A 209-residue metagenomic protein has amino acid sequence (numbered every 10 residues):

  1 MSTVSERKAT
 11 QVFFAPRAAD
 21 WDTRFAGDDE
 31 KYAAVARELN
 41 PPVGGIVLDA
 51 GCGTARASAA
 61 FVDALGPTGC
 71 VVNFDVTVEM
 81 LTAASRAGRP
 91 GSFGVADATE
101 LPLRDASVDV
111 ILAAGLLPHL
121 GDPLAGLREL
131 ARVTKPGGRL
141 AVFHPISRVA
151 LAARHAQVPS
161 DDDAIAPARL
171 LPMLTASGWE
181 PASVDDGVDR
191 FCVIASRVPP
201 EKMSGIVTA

Functional and structural regions predicted by a protein language model:
M1-V43, R56-A60, E79, A83 (+3 more regions): Conserved class I S-adenosyl-L-methionine
L48-E100: Class I SAM-dependent methyltransferase SAM/SAH-binding core
P67-T68, T134-R139: Short glycine-dipeptide loop
L112: A conserved beta-strand element that flanks and buttresses the S-adenosyl-L-methionine
L124-P136: A short glycine-rich, Lys/Arg-flanked "PGG" loop and its adjoining helix->strand segment in the class I
V142-H144: Acidic carboxylate diad motif detector
D162-G178: Short alpha-helix
D186-A209: Core SAM-dependent methyltransferase catalytic element
